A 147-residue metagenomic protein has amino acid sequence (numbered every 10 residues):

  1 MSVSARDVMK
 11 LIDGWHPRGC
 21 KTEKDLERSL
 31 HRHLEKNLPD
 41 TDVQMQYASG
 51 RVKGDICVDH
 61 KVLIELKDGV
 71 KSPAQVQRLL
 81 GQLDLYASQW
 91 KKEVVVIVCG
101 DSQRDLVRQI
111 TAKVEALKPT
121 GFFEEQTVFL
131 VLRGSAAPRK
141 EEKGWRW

Functional and structural regions predicted by a protein language model:
M1, P119-W147: Non-catalytic C-terminal interaction segments of nucleic acid-processing enzymes
M1-M45: Acidic-basic catalytic patches of nuclease active cores, encompassing PD-(D/E)XK and other metal-cofactor nuclease
E35, A87-S88: N-terminal cationic-hydrophobic initiation segments that often serve targeting/anchoring roles
Q44-A48, L80-G81: Short beta-strand
Q46, G50-D59: Short acidic loop-to-beta-strand element that houses the catalytic metal-binding Asp/Glu of nuclease active sites
I56-S72, Y86: Conserved catalytic cores of phosphodiester-cleaving nucleases, focusing on short active-site segments
G69-Q82, R104-Q109: Active-site-adjacent loop/helix micro-motif of nuclease/hydrolase catalytic cores
S88-G121, V131-R133: Nucleic-acid nuclease catalytic cores
